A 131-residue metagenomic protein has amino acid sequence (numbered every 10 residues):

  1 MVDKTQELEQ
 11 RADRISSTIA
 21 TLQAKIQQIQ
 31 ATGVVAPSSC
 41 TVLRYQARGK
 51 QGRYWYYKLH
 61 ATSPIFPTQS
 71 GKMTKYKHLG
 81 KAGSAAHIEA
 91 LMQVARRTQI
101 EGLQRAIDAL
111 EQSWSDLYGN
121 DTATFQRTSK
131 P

Functional and structural regions predicted by a protein language model:
M1-P131: Conserved glycine(s) in the ABC-transporter nucleotide-binding domain "signature"
